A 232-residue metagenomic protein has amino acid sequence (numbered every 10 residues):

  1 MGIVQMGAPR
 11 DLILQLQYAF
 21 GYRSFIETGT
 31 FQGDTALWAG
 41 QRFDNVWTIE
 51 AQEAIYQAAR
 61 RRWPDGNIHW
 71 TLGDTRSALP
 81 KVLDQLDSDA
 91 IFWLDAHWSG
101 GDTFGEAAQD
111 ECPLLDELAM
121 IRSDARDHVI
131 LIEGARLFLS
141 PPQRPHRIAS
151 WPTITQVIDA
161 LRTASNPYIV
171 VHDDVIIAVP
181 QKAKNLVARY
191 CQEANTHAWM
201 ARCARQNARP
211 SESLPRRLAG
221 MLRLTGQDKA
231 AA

Functional and structural regions predicted by a protein language model:
M1-I91, H97-A232: A short alpha-helical cap/connector motif
